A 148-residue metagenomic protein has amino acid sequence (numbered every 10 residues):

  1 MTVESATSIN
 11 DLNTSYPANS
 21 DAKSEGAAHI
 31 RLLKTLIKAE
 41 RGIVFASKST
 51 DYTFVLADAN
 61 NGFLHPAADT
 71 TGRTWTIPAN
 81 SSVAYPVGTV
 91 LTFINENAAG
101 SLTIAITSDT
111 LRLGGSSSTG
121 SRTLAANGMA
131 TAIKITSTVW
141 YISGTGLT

Functional and structural regions predicted by a protein language model:
M1-L12, S20-I106, T138-T148: Exposed extracellular interaction/assembly regions and N-terminal maturation sites
S108-A126: Terminal beta-strand-rich extracellular "head" domains that mediate receptor/glycan or other ligand binding
R122-T148: Low-complexity acidic/polar repeat-biased segments
